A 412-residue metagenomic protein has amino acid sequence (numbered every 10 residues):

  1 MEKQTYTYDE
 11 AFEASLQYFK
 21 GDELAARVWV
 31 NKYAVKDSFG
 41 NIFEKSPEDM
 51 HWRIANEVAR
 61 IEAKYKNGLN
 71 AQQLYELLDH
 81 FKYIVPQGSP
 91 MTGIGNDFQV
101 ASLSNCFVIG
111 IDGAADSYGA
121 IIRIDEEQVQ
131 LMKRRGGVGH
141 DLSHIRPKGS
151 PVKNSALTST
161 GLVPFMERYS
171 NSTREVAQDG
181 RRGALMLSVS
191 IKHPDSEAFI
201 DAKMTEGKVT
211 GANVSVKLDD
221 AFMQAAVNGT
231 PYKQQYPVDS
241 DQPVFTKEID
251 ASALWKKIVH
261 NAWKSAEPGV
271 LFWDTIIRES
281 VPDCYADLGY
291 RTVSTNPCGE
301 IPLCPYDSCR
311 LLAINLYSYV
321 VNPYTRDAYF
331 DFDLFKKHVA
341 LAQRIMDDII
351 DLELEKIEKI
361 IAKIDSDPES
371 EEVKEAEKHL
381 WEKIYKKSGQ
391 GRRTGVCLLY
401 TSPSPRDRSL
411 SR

Functional and structural regions predicted by a protein language model:
M1-S402: Extended catalytic cores of very large enzyme megasubunits
Y400-R412: Single conserved hydrophobic/aromatic residue that forms the stacking wall/gate of nucleotide- or nucleobase-binding
